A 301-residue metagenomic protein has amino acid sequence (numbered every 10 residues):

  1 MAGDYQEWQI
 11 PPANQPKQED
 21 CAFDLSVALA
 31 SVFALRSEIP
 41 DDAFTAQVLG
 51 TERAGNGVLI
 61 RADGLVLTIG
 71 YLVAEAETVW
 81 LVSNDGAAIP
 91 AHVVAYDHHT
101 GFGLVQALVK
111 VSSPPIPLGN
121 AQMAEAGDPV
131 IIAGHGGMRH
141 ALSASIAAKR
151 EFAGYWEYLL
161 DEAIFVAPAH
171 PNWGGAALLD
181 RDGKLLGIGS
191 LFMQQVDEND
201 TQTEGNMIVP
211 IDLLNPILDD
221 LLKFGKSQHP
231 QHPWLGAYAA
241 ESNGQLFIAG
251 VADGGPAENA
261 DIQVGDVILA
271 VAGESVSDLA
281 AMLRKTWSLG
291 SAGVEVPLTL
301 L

Functional and structural regions predicted by a protein language model:
M1-L25, S113, R139, R181 (+3 more regions): C-terminal cap/linker of serine protease catalytic domains
M1-L59, L65-G70, T78, E125-V130 (+2 more regions): N-terminal activation segment of mature serine protease catalytic domains
P11, P40-D42, A54, L59-A141 (+5 more regions): Conserved active-site neighborhood of the chymotrypsin/trypsin-like protease fold
E38, Y71, H135-G136, L191 (+3 more regions): Short, surface-exposed secondary-structure boundary micro-motifs
D42-G50, V94-G101, K149-I164, D197-E198 (+2 more regions): Gly/Ser-enriched beta-turn/beta-hairpin loop segments
D63-L67, D182-L186, A257-A280: Conserved PDZ fold ligand-binding element
L72, A76-T78, S113, A133-S145 (+3 more regions): Active-site loop architecture of trypsin-fold serine endopeptidases
H92, D219-K226, G254, A260-Q263 (+2 more regions): PDZ-domain C-terminal substructure recognizer with occasional recognition of PDZ-binding tails
